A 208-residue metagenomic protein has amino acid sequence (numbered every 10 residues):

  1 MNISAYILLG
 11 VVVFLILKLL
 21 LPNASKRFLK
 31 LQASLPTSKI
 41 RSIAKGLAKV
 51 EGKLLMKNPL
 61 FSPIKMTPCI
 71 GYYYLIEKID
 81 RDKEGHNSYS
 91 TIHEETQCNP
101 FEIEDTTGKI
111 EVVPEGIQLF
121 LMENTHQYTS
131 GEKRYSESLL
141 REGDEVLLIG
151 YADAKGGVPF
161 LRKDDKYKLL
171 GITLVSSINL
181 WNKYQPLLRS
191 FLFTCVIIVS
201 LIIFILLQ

Functional and structural regions predicted by a protein language model:
N2-Q208: OB-fold and OB-like single-stranded nucleic-acid-recognition modules and their adjacent interaction interfaces
